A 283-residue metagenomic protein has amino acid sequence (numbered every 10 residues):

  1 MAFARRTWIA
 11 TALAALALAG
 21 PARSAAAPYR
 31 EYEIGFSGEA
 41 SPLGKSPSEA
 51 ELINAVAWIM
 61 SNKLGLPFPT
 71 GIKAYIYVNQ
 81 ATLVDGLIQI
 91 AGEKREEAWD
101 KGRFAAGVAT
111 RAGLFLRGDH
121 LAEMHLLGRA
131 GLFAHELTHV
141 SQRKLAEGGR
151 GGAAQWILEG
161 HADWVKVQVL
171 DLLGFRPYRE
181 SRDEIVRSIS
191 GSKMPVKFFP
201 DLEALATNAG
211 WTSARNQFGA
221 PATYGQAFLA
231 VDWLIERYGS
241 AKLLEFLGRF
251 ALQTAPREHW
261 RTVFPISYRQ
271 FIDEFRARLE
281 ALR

Functional and structural regions predicted by a protein language model:
M1-A2: N-terminal secretory signal peptides that target proteins for export/translocation
R5-I9: N-terminal export leaders
T11-A17: Bacterial N-terminal signal peptides
L18-A27: Bacterial Sec-dependent signal peptides at the C-terminal "C-region" and cleavage site
P28-R150, A154, A255-P256: Juxtacatalytic substrate-recognition/specificity segment
G148-L229, E236-R283: Acidic/His/Gly-enriched intrinsically disordered linker/tail segments that often contain short helix/coil "MoRF-like"
